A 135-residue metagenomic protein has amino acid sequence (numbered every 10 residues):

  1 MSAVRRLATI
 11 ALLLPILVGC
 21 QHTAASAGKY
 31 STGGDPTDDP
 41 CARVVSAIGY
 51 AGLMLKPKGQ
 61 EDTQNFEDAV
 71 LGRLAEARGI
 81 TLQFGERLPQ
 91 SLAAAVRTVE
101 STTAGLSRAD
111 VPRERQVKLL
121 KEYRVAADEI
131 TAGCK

Functional and structural regions predicted by a protein language model:
M1-C20: Sec-dependent bacterial lipoprotein signal peptides
L13, G34, A127-D128: Residue-level signal for mature regions of secreted extracellular proteins and peptides
V18, D39, T131-A132: Extracellular secreted precursors and ectodomains with disulfide-bonded cysteine-rich loops/domains
V18-T23, K135: Bacterial signal peptide processing site
H22-G34: Bacterial Sec signal peptide processing site at the extreme N-terminus
T37-S91, T98-E100, R108, R115 (+1 more regions): Alpha-helical segments in soluble extracytoplasmic regions
A126-C134: Short terminal interaction segments
